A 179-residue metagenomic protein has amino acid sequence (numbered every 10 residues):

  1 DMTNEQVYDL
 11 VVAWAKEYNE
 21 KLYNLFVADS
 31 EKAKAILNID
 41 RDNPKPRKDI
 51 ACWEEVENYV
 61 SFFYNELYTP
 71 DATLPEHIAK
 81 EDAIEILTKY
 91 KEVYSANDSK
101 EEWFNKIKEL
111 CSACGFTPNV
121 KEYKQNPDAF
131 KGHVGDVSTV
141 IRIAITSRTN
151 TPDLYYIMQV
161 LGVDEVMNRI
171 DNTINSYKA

Functional and structural regions predicted by a protein language model:
D1-A179: Conserved nucleotide- and phosphate/pyrophosphate-binding catalytic cores in adenylate/nucleotidyl-handling enzymes
